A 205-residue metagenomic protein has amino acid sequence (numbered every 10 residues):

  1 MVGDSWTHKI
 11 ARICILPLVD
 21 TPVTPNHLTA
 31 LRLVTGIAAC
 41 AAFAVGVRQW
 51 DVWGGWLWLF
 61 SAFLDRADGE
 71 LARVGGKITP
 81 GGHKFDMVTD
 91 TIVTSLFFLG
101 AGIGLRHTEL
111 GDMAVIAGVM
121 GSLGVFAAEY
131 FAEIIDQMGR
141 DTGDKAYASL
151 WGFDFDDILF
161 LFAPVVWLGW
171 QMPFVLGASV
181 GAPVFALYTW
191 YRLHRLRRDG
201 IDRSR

Functional and structural regions predicted by a protein language model:
M1-I15, M87-R205: A feature for the membrane-embedded catalytic helix bundles of lipid/isoprenoid biosynthetic enzymes
M1-L18, A62-V74: Cytosolic-side membrane-entry/anchor segment at the start of a transmembrane helix
D20, R73-V74, I103-H107: Transmembrane helix-loop junction
D20-P22, S149: Short, Lys/Arg-rich N-terminal segment immediately upstream of the first membrane anchor
P22-G81: Membrane-embedded alpha-helical segments that form the functional core of polytopic membrane enzymes, especially those
F63, A67, L71, K84 (+3 more regions): Active-site His/Glu-centered metal-binding helix of metallohydrolases
D68-G69, G82, F174, L187: Internal amphipathic alpha-helical segments of the cytochrome P450 catalytic fold
